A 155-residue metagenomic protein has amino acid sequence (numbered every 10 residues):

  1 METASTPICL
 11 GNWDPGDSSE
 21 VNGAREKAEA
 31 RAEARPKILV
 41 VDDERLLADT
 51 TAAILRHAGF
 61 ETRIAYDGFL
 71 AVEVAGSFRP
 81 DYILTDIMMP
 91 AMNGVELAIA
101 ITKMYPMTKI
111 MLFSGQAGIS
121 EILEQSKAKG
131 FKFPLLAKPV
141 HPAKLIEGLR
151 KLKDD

Functional and structural regions predicted by a protein language model:
M1-K37, H141-D155: Non-catalytic signal-transmission and effector/linker regions of two-component phosphorelay proteins
D49-H57: Charged docking surfaces used in two-component/phosphorelay signaling
I64-Y82: Acidic, metal-coordinating helix/loop segments flanking the phosphotransfer/catalytic sites of two-component signaling
D67-L70, N93-L97: Acidic catalytic/metal-coordinating carboxylates
G76-F78, I101-T108, A128-G130: Conserved phosphotransfer cores of two-component systems
T85-D86: Active-site T/S-Asp motif of two-component receiver
M89: Receiver (REC) domain active-site loop signature in two-component systems and cognate sites in sensor histidine kinases
F113-G115: Hydrophobic/aromatic residues positioned on beta-strands within the core alpha/beta folds
